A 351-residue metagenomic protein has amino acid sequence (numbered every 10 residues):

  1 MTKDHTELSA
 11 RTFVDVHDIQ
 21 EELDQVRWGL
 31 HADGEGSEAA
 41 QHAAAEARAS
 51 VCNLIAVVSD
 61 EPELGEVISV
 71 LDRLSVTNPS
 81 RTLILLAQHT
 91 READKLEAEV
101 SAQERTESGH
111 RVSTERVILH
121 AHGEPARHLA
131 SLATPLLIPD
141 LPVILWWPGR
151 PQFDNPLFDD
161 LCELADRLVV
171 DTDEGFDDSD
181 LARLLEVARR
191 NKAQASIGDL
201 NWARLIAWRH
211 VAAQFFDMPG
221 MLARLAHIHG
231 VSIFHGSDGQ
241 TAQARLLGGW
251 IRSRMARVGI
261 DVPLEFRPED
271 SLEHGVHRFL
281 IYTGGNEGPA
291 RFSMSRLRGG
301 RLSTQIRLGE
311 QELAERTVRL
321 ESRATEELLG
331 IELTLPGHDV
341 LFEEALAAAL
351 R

Functional and structural regions predicted by a protein language model:
M1-W146: An N-terminal, globular interaction/scaffold subdomain
D60-E63, P125-A126, R150-F153, G175-F176 (+1 more regions): Gly/Ser/Thr-rich loops at beta-strand to alpha-helix junctions that form or flank small-molecule/cofactor-binding
P62-G65, D238-A242, G285-M294: Short, surface-exposed beta-strand/loop "edge" segments at domain boundaries and coil↔beta transitions
R73-L85, L137-V143, E163-V169, R190-Q194 (+2 more regions): Structural alpha-beta junctions
A98-S108, C162-G175, V187-S196, S271-E273 (+1 more regions): Acidic, Ser/Thr-rich peripheral helices and adjacent loops at domain boundaries
E115-L222: Conserved, well-structured core segments that form the ligand-binding/active-site neighborhood of functional domains
G175, L181, R189-V276, G285: A contiguous, surface-oriented mixed alpha/beta subdomain in the mid-to-C-terminal portion of proteins that forms
L247, M255, G259-I260, L272-H277 (+1 more regions): Long, compositionally biased intrinsically disordered terminal regions
